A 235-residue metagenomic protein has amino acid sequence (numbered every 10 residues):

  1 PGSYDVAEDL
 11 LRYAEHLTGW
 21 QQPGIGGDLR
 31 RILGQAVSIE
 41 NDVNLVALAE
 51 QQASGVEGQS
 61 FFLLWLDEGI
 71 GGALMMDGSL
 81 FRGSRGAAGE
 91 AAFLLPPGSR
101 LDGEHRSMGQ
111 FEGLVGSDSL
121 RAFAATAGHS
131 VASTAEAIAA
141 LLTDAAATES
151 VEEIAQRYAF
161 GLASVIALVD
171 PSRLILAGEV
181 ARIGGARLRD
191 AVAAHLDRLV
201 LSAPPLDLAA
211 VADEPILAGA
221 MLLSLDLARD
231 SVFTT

Functional and structural regions predicted by a protein language model:
G2-G109, L225-T235: Phosphate-binding/catalytic loop of phosphoryl-transfer enzymes
V6, R31-Q35, A53-G58, G98-D102 (+1 more regions): ATP-binding/phosphotransfer module of carbohydrate and carboxylate kinases, centering on a glycine-rich
